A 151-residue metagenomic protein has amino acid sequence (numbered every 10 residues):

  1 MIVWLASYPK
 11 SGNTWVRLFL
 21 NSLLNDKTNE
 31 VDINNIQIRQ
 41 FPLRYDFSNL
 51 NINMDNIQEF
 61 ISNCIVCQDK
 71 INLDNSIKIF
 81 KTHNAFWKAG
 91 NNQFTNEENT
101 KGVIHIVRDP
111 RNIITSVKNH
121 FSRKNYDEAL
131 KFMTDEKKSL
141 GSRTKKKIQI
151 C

Functional and structural regions predicted by a protein language model:
M1-C151: PAPS-dependent sulfotransferase catalytic domain
